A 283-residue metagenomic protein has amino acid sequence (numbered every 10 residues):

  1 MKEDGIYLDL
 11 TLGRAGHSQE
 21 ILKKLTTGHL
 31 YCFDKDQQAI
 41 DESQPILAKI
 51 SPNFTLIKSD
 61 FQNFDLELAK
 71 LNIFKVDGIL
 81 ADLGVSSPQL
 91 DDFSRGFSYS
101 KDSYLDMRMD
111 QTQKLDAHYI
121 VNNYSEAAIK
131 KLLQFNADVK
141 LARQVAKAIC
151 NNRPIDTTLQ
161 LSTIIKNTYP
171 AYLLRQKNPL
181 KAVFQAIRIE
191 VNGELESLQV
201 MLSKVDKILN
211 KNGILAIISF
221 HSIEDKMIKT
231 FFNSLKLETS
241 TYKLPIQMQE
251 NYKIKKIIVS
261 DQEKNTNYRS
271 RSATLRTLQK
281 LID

Functional and structural regions predicted by a protein language model:
M1-D283: S-adenosyl-L-methionine-dependent methyltransferase catalytic core, i.e., the SAM/SAH-binding region
